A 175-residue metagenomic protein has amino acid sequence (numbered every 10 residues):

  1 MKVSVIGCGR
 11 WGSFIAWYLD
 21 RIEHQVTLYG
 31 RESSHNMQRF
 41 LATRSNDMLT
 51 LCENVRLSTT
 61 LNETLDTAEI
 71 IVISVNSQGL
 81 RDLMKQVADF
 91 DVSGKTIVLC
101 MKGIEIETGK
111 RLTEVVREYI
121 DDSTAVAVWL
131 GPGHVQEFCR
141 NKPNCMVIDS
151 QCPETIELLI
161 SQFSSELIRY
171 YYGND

Functional and structural regions predicted by a protein language model:
M1-T59: NAD(P)+-binding Rossmann beta1-loop-alpha1 motif at the extreme N-terminus of oxidoreductases
C8, R31, V75, C100-G103 (+3 more regions): Fold-independent oxyanion-binding glycine-rich loops and adjacent beta-strand/coil segments at enzyme active sites
L49-L57, D122-A125, E166-I168: A short helix-to-beta-strand connector/capping loop
E63-D66, I70-P143, E157-I160: Rossmann-like NAD(P)(H) cofactor-binding subdomain of soluble oxidoreductases
P132-C139, S164-D175: Conserved Rossmann-fold dehydrogenase catalytic segment
P143-Y171: Conserved anion/nucleotide-ligand pocket segment
